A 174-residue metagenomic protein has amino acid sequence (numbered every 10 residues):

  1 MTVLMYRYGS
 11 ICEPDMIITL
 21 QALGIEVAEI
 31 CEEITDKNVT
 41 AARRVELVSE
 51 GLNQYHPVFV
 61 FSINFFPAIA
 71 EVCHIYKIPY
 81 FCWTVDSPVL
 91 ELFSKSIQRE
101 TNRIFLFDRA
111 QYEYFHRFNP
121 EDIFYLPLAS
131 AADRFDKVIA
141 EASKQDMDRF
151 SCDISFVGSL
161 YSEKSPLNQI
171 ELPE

Functional and structural regions predicted by a protein language model:
T2-C12, E121-D122, L126-E174: Nucleotide-sugar donor-binding catalytic core of glycosyltransferases
Y6-R117, R134-A142: Extended catalytic core of nucleotide-activated donor transferases of GT-like folds
